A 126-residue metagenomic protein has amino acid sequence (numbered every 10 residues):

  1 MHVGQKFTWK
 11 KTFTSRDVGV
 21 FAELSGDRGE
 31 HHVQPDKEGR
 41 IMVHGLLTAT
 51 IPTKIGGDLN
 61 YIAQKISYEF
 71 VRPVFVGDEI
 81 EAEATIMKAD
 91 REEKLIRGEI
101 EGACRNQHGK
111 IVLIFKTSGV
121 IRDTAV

Functional and structural regions predicted by a protein language model:
M1-A63, T124-V126: Hot-dog-fold acyl-thioester-processing enzymes
M1-K6, V74-V76, T85-V126: HotDog/MaoC-like acyl-thioester-processing domains
F7-F13, Y68, T117-G119: Generic detection of short hydrophobic beta-strand segments and adjacent strand-loop junctions
D36, Y68, I100-E101: Hydrophobic alpha-helical context, especially transmembrane and signal-peptide helices
A63-K65, I114: Hydrophobic residues on conserved beta-strands that form the core of alpha/beta folds
K65-V71: Short alpha-helix capping/helix-loop boundary micro-motifs
I80-A82: Conserved metal-binding segment of the jelly-roll/cupin
